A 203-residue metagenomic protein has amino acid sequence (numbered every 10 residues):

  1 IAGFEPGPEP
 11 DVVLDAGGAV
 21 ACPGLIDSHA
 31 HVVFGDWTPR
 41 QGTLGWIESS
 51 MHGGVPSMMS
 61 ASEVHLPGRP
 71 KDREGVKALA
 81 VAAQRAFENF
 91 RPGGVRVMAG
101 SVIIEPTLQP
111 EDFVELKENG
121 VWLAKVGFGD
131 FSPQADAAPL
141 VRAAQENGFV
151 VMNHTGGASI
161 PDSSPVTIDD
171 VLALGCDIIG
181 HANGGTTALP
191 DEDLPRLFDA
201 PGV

Functional and structural regions predicted by a protein language model:
I1-A21: Histidine-rich, glycine-flanked metal-binding segment
A19-T43: Di-metal (Zn2+ and/or Mg2+/Mn2+) metal-binding site signature of metallo-dependent hydrolases with the MBL/beta-CASP
C22, R73-V95, V141-H154, L197-V203: Alpha-helix-loop-beta-strand connector modules within alpha/beta enzyme cores
T38, K71-A78, L108, D136 (+1 more regions): Alpha-helix N-cap and loop-to-helix initiation/capping positions
P39-I47, E105-L116, P161-D170: Short, acidic/polar
W46-E74, R91-I104, G120-F131, F149-M152 (+2 more regions): Divalent metal-dependent hydrolysis catalytic cores, especially in the metallo-beta-lactamase
I47, K77-Q84, F113, A137-V141 (+1 more regions): Generic structural signal for well-ordered alpha-helices, preferentially at hydrophobic/aromatic core positions
V121-V203: Active-site core of metal-dependent hydrolases
